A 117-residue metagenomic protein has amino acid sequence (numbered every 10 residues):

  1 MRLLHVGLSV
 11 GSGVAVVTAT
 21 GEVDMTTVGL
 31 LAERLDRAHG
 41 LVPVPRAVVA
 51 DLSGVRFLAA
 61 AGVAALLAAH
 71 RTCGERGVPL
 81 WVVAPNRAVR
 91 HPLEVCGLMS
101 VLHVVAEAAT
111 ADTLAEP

Functional and structural regions predicted by a protein language model:
M1-F57, A68-P117: STAS-like cytosolic regulatory interaction modules
